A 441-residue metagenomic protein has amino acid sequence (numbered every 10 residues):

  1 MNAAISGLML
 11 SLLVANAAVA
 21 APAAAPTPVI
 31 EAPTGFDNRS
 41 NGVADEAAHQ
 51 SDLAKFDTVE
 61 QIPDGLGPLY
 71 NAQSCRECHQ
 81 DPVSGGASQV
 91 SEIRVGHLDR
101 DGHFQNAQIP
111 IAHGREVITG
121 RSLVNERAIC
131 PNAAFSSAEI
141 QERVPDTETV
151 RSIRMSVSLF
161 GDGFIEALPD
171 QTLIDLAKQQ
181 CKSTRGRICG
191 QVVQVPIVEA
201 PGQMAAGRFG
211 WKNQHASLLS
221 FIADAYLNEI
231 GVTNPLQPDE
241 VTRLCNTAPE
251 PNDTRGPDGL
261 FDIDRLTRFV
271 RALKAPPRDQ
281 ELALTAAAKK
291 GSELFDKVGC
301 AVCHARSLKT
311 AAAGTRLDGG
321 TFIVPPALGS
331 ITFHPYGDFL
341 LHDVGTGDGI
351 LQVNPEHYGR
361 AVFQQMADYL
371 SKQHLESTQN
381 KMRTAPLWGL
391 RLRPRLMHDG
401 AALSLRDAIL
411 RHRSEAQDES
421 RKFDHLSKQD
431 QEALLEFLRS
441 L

Functional and structural regions predicted by a protein language model:
A4-N16: Bacterial N-terminal signal peptides
A20-L441: Periplasmic c-type cytochrome electron-transfer domains
